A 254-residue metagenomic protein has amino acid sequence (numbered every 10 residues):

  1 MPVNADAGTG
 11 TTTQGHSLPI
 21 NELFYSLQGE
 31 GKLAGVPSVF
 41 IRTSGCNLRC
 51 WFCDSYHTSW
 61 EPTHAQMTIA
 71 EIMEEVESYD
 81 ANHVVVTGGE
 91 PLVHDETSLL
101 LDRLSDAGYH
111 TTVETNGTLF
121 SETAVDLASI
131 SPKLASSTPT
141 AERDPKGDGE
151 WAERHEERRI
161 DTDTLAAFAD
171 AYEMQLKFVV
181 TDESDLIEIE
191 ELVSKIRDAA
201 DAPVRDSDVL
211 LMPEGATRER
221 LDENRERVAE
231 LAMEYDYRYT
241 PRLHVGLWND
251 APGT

Functional and structural regions predicted by a protein language model:
M1-S38, R238: Flexible, acidic/Gly-rich N-terminal and inter-domain linker regions that tether and position cofactor-handling modules
T13, L18, P37-S38, T43-S44 (+1 more regions): Conserved Radical SAM active-site core
L23-S26, T87, V179, M212: Short hydrophobic segments within beta-strands
S26, N47, L134-A135: Active-site/binding-pocket entry motifs
L27, H57, G246: Residue-level detector of flexible, active-site-proximal loop/helix-junction positions within diverse enzyme catalytic
Q28, M73-E77, S194: Generic structural signal for well-ordered alpha-helical scaffold segments
V93-T254: Conserved AdoMet/S-adenosylmethionine-binding subsite of the radical SAM
